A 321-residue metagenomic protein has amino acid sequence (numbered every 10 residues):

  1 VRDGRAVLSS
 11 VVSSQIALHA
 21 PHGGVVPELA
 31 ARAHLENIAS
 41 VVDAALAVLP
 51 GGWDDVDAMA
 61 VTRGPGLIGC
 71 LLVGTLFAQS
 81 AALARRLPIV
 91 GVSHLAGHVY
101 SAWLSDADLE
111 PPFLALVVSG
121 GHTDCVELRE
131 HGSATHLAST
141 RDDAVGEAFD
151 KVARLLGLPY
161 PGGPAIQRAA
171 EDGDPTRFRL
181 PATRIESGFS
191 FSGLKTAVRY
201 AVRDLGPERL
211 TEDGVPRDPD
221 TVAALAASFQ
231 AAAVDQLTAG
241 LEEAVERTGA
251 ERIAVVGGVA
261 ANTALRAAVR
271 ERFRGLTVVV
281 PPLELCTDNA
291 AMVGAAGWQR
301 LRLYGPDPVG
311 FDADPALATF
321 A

Functional and structural regions predicted by a protein language model:
V1-D55, V61-P65, H94: N-terminal beta-alpha supersecondary unit
W53-R63, T248-V259, V279-P281: Short glycine-rich phosphate-binding loop at a beta-alpha junction
V61-L87, T263-E271: Short Gly/Thr/Asp-enriched flexible loops that form oxyanion-binding sites at enzyme active sites
L87, G91-L114, A296: Conserved phosphate-binding catalytic cores of ATP/NTP-utilizing and phosphoryl-transfer enzymes
G91-V92, I253, V269-V293, D307: Conserved phosphate-binding/catalytic loops in two-lobed NTP-binding clefts
S93-A96, A107, E130-D172, K195-T196 (+1 more regions): Glycine-rich phosphate-binding loop plus the immediately following alpha-helix
S101, P281-F320: Glycine-rich phosphate-binding/hydrolytic loop that grips phosphoryl groups
R168-I253, N262-L276, L301-Y304, A321: A contiguous, well-structured pocket-lining segment that forms one wall/lid of small-molecule binding clefts in soluble
